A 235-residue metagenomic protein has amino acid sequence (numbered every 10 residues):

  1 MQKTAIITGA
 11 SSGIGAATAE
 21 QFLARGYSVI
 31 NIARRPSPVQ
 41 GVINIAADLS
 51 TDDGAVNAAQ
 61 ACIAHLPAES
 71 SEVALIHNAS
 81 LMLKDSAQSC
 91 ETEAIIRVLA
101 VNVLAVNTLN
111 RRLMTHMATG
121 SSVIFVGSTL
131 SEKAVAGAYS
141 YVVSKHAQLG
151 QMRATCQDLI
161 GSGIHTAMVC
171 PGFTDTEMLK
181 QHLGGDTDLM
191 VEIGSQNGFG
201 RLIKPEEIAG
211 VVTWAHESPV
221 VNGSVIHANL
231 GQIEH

Functional and structural regions predicted by a protein language model:
S11, A19: N-terminal Rossmann NAD(P)H-binding glycine-rich loop of SDR-like oxidoreductase domains
N78-L83, G231: Conserved NAD(P)H cofactor-binding loop of Rossmann-fold oxidoreductase domains
S86-I96, I193: Substrate-binding pocket helix/loop in short-chain dehydrogenase/reductase
S122-A147, M152-G161, F173: Catalytic loop of short-chain dehydrogenase/reductase
I160, H165, V220-S224: Short, small/polar-rich loop/turn modules that mediate ligand/substrate recognition or access, typified
P171-Q181: Short, flexible catalytic-loop segment of classical short-chain dehydrogenase/reductase
R201-A228: C-terminal substrate-recognition "lid" of short-chain dehydrogenase/reductases
